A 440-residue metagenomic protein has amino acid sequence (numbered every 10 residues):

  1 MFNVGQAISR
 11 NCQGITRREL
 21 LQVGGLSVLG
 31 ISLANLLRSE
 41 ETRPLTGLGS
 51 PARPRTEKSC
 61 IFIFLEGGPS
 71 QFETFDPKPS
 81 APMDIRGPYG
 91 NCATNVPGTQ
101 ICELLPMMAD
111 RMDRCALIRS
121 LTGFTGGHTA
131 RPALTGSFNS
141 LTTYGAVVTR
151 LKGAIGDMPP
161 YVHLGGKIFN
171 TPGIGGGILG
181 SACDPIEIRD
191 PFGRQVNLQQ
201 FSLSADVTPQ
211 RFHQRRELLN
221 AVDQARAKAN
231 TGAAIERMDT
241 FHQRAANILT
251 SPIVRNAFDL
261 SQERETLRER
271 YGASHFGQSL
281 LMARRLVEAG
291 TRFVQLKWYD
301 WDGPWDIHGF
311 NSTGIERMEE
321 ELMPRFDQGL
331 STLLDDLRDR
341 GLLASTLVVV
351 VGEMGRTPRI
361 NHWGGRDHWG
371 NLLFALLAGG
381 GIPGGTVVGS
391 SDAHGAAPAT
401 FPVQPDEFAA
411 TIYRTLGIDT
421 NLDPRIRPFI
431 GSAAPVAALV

Functional and structural regions predicted by a protein language model:
M1-V440: Ligand-binding pockets and gating/stacking loops
